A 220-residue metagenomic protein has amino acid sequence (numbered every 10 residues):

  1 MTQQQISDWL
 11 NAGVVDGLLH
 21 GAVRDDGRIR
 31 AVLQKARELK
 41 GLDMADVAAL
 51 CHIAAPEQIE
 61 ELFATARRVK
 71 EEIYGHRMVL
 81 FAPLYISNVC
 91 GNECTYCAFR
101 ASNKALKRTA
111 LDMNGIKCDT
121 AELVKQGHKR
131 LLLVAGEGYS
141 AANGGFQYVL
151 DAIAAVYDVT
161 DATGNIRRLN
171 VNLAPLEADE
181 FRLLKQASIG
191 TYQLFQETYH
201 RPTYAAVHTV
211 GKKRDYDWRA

Functional and structural regions predicted by a protein language model:
M1-G21, A64-G75, C97-T109, L169-E177 (+1 more regions): Short charge-dense sequence patches
M1-L84: Flexible, acidic/Gly-rich N-terminal and inter-domain linker regions that tether and position cofactor-handling modules
L39, A66, C94, L133 (+1 more regions): Conserved, mostly hydrophobic/aromatic
K40, L84, N88, E197 (+1 more regions): Flexible, active-site-adjacent loop/turn segments at secondary-structure boundaries
L50-I53, A82-I86, E137-Y139, L169-L173: Conserved short loop/turn motifs at secondary-structure junctions
G75-G115: Canonical Radical SAM [4Fe-4S] cluster-binding loop centered on the CxxxCxxC motif and its immediate flanking residues
A101-C118, E122-A220: Core AdoMet radical
